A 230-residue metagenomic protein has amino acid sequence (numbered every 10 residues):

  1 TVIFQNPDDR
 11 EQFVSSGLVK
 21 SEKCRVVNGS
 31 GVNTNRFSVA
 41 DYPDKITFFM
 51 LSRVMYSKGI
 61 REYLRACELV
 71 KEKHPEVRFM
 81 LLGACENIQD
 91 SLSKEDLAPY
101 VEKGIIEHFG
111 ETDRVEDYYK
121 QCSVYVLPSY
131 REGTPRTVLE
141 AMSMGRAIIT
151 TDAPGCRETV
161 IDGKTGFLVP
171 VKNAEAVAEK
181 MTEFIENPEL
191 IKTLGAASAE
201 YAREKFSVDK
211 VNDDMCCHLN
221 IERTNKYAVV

Functional and structural regions predicted by a protein language model:
T1-C24, G31-T34: A short, active-site helix/loop in glycosyltransferases that binds the activated sugar's phosphate group
D8-D9, V26-F37, R53-Y56, A84-N87 (+1 more regions): Short beta-strand->alpha-helix junction loop in the catalytic core of nucleotide-activated group-transfer enzymes
E11-Q12, R78-I105, F109, L190: Short, structured helix-loop element that forms part of the nucleotide-activated donor/catalytic region
D41-K58, Y63-E68, F79-L82: Conserved donor-binding/catalytic core segment of Leloir-type glycosyltransferases
E111, Y130: Aromatic "clamp/platform" in nucleotide-sugar-dependent glycosyltransferases that forms part of the donor/acceptor
A147-T150, V160: Short hydrophobic beta-strand element within catalytic cores of glycosyltransferases and related nucleotide-activated
D162-G163, F167-A174, E183-E189: Conserved acidic donor-binding segment of nucleotide-sugar-dependent glycosyltransferases
A176, E183, L190-K205, V211-C217: A short, well-ordered alpha-helix in the C-terminal region of glycosyltransferases
